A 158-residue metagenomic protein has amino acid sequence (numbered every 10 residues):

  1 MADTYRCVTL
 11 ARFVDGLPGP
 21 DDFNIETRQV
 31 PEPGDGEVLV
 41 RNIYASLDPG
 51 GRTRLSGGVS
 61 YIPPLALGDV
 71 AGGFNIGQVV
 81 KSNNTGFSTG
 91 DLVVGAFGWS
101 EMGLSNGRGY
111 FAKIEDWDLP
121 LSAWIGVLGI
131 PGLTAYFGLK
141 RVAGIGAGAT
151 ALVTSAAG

Functional and structural regions predicted by a protein language model:
D3-V8: Short structural boundary motif marking the start of a folded domain
T9, V30, K81, L104-S105: Conserved hydrophobic "DFG−1" position in protein kinase catalytic cores
A11-D15, A45-L47: Short polar catalytic/cofactor-binding loops
P18-P20, G51-L55: Short, glycine/acidic-enriched capping/hinge loops at junctions between secondary-structure elements
P18-Q29: Short glycine/threonine/proline-enriched tight-turn/helix- or strand-capping micro-motif at secondary-structure
Q29-L47, L55-W99: Glycine-rich beta-strand-centered segment in the early N-terminal region that forms part of a ligand/cofactor-binding
A71-Q78, S88-S155: NAD(P)H dinucleotide-binding glycine-rich loop of Rossmann-like/cofactor-binding domains, especially the beta1-alpha1
S82-N83, S155-G158: Gly/Ser-rich catalytic serine loop of serine hydrolases
